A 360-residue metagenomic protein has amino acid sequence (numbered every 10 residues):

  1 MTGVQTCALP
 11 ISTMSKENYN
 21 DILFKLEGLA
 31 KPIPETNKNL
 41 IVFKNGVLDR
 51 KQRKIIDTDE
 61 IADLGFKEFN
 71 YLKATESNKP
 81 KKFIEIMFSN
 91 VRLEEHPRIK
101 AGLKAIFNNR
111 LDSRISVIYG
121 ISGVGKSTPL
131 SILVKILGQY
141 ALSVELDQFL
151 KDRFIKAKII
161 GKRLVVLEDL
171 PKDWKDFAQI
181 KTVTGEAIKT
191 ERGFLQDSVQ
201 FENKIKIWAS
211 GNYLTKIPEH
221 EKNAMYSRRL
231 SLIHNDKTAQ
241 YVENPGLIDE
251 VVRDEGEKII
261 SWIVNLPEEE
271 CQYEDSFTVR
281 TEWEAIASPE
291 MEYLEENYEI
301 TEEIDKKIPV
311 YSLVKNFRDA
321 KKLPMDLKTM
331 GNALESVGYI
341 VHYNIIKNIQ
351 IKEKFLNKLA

Functional and structural regions predicted by a protein language model:
M1, A8-D63, I308, M325: Intein modules and their embedded homing endonuclease domains
M1-C7, D254-K258: Extracellular interaction modules
T13-N20, K31, E35-N37, L137 (+7 more regions): Positively charged interface segments
L40-I41, V47-G161, L230-H234, I263 (+2 more regions): P-loop NTPase catalytic core of nucleic-acid-dependent motor ATPases
L142, R253-S288: Phosphate-handling catalytic cores of nucleic-acid transaction enzymes
R163-G185, P218-Y226: Conserved AAA+/SF3 P-loop NTPase catalytic/coupling segment centered on the Walker-B
V166-L167, I205-N212: Structural recognition of the conserved hydrophobic beta-strand(s) that form the central parallel beta-sheet of P-loop
I286-Y311: Positively charged, polyanion-binding regions of nucleic-acid-associated proteins
